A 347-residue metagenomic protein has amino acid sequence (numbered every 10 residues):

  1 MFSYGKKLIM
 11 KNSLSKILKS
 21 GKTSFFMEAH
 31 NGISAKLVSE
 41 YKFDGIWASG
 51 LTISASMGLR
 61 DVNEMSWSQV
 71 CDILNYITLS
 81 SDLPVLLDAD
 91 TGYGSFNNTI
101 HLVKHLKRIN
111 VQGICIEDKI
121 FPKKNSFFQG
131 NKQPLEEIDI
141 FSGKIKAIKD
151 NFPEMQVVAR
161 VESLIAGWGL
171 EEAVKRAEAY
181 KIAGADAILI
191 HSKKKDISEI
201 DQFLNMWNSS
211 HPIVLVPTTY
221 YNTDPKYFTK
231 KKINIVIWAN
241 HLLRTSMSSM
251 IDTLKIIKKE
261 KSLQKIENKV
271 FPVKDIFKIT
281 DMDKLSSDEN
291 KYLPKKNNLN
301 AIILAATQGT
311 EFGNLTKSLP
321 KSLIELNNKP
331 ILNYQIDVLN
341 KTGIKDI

Functional and structural regions predicted by a protein language model:
M1-I9: Short, Lys/Arg-enriched N-terminal segments with co-localized hydrophobic residues within the first ~10-30 amino acids
F2, H241-K296: Extended, intrinsically disordered, low-complexity segments
L8-T218, D224-N234, T245: Alpha/beta enzyme core
G21-T23, K296-L299: A short, charged/proline- and glycine-enriched loop that marks the coil->beta-strand transition at the N-terminal
N31-G32, I197, N240, A306 (+1 more regions): Alpha-helix N-cap/helix-start capping motif
F127-I138, N208-I213, K255-K269, A301 (+1 more regions): Short acidic, glycine/proline-enriched helix-loop-strand junctions
I237: Active-site loops and adjacent core secondary-structure elements that bind or stabilize anionic groups
N297-I347: N-terminal glycine-rich phosphate-binding loop and ensuing alpha1 helix
